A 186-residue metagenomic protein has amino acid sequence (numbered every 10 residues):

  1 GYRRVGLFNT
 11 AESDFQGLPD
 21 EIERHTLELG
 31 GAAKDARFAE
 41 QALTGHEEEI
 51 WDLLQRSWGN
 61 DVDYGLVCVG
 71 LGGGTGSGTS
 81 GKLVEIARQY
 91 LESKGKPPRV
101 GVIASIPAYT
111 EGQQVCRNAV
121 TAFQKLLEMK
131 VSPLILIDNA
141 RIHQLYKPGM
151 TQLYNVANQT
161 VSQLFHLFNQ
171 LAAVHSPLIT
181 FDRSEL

Functional and structural regions predicted by a protein language model:
G1-L186: Tubulin/FtsZ superfamily GTPase core signature
